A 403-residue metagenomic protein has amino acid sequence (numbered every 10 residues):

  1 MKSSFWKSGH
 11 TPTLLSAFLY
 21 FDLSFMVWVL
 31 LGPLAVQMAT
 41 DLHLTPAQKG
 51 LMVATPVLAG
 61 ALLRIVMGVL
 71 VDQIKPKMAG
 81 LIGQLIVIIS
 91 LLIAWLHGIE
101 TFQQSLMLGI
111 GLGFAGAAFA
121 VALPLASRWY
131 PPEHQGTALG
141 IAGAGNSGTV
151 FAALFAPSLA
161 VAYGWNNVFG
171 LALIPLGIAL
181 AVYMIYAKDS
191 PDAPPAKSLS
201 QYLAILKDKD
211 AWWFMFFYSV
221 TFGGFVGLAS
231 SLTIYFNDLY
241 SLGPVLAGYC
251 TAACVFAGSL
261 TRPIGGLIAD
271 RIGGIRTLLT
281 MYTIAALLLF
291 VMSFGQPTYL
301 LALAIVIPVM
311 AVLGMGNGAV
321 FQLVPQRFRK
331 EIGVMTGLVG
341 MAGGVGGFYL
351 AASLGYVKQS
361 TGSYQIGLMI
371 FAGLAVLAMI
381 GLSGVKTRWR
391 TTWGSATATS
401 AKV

Functional and structural regions predicted by a protein language model:
L31-A35, D210-P263: Extracytoplasmic gate region of multi-pass secondary transporters
K77-G80, L278: Primarily marks hydrophobic transmembrane alpha-helices of the MFS/SLC 12-helix fold
L85-I99, I284-P297: C-terminal ends and interior cores of transmembrane alpha-helices in multi-pass membrane transporters/permeases
L108-G145: Cytoplasmic helix-loop-helix junction between adjacent transmembrane helices in 12-TM secondary transporters
G136-L154, G340-L350: Glycine-rich segments within core transmembrane alpha-helices of 12-TM secondary carriers
I141-I185: Helix-loop-helix hairpin linking two adjacent transmembrane segments in secondary transporters
N167-M184, I366-G384: Symmetry-related core transmembrane helices of the 12-TM Major Facilitator Superfamily/SLC fold
I272-V320: C-terminal transmembrane helical hairpin of 12-TM major facilitator-type secondary transporters
